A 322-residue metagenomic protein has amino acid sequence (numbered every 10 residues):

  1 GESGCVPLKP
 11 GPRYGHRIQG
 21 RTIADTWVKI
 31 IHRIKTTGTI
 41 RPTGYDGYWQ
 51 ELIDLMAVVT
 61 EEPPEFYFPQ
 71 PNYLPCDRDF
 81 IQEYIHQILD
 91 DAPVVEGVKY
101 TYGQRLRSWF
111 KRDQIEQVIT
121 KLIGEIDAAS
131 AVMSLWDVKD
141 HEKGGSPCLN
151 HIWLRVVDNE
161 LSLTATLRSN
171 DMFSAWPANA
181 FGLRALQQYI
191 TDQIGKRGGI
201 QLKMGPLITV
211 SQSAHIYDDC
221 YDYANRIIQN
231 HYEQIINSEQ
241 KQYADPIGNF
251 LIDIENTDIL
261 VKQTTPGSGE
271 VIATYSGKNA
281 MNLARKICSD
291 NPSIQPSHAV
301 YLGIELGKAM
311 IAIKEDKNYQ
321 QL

Functional and structural regions predicted by a protein language model:
G1-L322: Terminal, non-catalytic protein-protein interaction segments that mediate quaternary/complex assembly
